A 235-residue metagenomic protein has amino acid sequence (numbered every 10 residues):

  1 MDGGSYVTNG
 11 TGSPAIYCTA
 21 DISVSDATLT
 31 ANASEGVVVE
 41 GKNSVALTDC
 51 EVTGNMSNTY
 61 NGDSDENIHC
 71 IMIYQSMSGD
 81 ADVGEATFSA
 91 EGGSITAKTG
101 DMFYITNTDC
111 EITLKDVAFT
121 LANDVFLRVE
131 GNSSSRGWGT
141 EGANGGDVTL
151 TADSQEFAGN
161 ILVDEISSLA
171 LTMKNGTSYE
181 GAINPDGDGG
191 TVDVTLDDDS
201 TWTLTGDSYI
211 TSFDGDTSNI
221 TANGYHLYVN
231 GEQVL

Functional and structural regions predicted by a protein language model:
M1-N9, I16-A33, V39-K98, I105-N123 (+5 more regions): Surface-exposed loop/turn motifs in large extracellular/passenger domains
R128-E130: A generic structural motif
N184-V194, L204-D214, Y228, Q233: Surface-exposed loop/turn positions within long extracellular repeat scaffolds, especially the passenger domains
A222-Y228: Short, solvent-exposed cationic patches
